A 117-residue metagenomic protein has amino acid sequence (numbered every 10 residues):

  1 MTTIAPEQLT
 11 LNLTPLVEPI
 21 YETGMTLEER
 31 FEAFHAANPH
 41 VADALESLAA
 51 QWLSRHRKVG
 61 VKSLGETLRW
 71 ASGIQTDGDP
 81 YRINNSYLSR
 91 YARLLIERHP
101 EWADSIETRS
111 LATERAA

Functional and structural regions predicted by a protein language model:
M1, A36, H40, R55-V59 (+3 more regions): Generic ordered-secondary-structure signal
T2-A42: Intrinsically disordered, low-complexity serine/threonine- and proline-rich regulatory segments
A5-T10, S89-A117: C-terminal engagement modules used by replication, chromatin/transcription, nuclear envelope/ESCRT, and ubiquitin
I20, R30-A33, Q51, S86 (+1 more regions): Intrinsically disordered, low-complexity N-terminal regions enriched in serine/proline/glycine with scattered basic
Y21-G24, S54, Y81, N85: Homeobox/homeodomain signature
T26-Q75: Positively charged, polyanion-binding regions of nucleic-acid-associated proteins
L45-L48, V59, G78, R82 (+2 more regions): General "foldedness" signal
K62-D104: Charge-enriched amphipathic alpha-helical scaffolds
